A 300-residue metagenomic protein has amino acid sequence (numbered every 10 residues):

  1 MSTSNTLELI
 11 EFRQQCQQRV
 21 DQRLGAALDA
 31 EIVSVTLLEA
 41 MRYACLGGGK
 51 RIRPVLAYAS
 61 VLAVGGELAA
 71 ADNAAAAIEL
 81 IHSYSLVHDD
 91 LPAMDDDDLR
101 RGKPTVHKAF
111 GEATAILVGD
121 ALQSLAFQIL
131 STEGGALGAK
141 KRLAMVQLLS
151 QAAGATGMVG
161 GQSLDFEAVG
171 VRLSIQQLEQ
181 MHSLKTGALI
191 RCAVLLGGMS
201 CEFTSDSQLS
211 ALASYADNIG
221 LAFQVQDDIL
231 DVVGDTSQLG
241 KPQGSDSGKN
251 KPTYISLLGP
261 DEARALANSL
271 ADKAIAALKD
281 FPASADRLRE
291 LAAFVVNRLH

Functional and structural regions predicted by a protein language model:
M1-L28: N-terminal amphipathic/basic leader segments beginning at the initiator methionine
C16-Q18, L28, I32-I275, D286-V296: Mg2+-dependent prenyl diphosphate-binding active-site environment of isoprenoid biosynthetic enzymes
L278-S284: Conserved glycine-rich phosphate/nucleotide-binding loop and adjacent Mg2+-coordinating catalytic segment
